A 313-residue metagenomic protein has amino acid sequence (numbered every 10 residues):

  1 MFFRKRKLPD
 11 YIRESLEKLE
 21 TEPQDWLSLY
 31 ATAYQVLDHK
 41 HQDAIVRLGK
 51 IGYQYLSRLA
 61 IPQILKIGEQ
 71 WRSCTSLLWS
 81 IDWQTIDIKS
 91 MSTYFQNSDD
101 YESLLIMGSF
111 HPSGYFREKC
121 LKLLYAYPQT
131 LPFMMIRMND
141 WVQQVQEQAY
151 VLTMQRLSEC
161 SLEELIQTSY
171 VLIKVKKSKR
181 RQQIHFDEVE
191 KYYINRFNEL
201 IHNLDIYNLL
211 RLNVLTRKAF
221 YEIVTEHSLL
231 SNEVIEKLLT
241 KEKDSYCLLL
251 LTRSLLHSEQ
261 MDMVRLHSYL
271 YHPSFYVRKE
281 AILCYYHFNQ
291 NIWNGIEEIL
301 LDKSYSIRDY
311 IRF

Functional and structural regions predicted by a protein language model:
M1-K89: Charged, amphipathic alpha-helical stretches
F2-H39, S98-C120, L212-I223: N-terminal segments that cap or nucleate solenoid repeat domains
K5-E14, L27, H39-R47, R58-P62 (+7 more regions): Amphipathic alpha-helical scaffolding segments comprising HEAT/armadillo-like alpha-solenoid repeats
A31-Q35, S80-Q96, E118-A126, Q148-E159 (+8 more regions): Structural detector for internal amphipathic alpha-helices that build alpha-solenoid repeat scaffolds
K50-I106, S169-I184, V214-K218, V224-E233 (+2 more regions): Eukaryotic alpha-helical scaffold "rod" segments
P112-S113, W141-V142, L212-V214, K243-D244 (+2 more regions): Short inter-helical turns and helix N-cap capping residues of alpha-solenoid HEAT/ARM repeat scaffolds
F116, A126-P128, W141: Short, solvent-exposed loop/edge-beta patches enriched in aromatic
P132-I136, W141-V151, V214: Cullin-RING E3 adaptor/co-adaptor recruitment helices
